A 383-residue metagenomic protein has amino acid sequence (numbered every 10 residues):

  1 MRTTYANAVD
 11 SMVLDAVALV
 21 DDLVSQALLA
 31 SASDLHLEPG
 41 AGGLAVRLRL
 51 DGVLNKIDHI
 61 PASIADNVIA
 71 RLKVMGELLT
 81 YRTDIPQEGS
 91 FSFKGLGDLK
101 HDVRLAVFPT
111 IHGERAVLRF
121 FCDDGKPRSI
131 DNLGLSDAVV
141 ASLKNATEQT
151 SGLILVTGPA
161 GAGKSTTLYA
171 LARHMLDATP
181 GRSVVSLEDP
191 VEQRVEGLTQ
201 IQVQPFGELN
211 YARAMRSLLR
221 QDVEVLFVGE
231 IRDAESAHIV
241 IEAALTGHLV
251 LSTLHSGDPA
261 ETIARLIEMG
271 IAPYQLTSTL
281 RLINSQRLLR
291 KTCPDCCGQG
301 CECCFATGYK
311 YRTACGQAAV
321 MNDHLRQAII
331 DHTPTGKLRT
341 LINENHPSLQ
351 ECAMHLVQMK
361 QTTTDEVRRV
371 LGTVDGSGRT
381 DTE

Functional and structural regions predicted by a protein language model:
T3-E383: Short, flexible helix-loop junctions that flank or precede catalytic/ligand sites
